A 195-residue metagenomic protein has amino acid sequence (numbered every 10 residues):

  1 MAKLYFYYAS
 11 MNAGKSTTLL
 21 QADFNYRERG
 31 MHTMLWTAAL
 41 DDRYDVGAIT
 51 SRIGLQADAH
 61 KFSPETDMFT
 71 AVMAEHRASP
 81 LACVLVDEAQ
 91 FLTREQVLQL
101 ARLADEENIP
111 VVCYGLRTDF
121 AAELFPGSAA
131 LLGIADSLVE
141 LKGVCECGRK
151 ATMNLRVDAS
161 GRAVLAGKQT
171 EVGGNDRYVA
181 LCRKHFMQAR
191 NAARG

Functional and structural regions predicted by a protein language model:
M1-E75, D119-A130, E140-G143, V164-L165 (+1 more regions): Conserved P-loop
A22, Q99-E107, G127-I134: Catalytic-core regions built around general acid/base machinery
D87-A89, L116: Walker B catalytic acidic pair
R94-E95: Conserved D-loop-proximal element of ABC-family nucleotide-binding domains
A104-G127: Sensor-1/coupling segment of RecA-like P-loop NTPase cores
D136, K142-A163: Conserved AAA+ ATPase core "coupling" helix
